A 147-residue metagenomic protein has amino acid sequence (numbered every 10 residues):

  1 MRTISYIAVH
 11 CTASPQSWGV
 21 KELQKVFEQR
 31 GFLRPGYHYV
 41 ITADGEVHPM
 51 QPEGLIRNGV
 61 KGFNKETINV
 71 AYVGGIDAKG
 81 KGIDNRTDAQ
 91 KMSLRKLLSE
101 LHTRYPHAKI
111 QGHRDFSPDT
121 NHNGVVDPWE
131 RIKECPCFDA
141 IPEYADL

Functional and structural regions predicted by a protein language model:
M1-L55, K133: Short, conserved "active-site rim" segments that organize catalytic pockets and cofactor/ligand binding
M1-T12, E66, G75-L147: Basic/polar, cationic surfaces and motifs that engage anionic cell-wall and phosphate/carboxylate ligands
L33, F63-K65: Short, flexible loop/turn motifs enriched in small residues
I56-V60: Flexible, surface-exposed loop/gating regions in the mature catalytic domains of secreted/periplasmic hydrolases
V70: Ligand-binding face of N-terminal immunoglobulin V-set domains in extracellular IgSF glycoproteins
